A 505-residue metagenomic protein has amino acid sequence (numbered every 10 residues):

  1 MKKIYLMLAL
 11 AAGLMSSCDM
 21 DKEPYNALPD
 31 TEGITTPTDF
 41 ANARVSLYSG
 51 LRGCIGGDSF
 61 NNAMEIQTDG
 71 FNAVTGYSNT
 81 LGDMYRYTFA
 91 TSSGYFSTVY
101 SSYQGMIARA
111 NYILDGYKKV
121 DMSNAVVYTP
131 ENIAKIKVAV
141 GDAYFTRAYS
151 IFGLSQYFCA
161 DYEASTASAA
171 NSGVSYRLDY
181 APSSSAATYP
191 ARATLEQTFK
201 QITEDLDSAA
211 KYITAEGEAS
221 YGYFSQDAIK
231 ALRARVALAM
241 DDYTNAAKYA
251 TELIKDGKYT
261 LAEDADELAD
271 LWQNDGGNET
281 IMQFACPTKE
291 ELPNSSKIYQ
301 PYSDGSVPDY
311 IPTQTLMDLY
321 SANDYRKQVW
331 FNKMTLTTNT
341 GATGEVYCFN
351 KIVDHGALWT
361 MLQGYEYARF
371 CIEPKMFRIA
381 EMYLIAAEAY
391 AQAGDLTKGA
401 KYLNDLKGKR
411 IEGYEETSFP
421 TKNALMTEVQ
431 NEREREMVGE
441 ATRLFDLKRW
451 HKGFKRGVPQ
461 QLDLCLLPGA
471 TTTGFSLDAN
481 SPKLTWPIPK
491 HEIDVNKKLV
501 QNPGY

Functional and structural regions predicted by a protein language model:
K3-A9, G13-A41, I202, A234 (+1 more regions): Bacterial Sec-dependent N-terminal signal peptides
C18-G70, S306-V307, L316, Y320-S321 (+5 more regions): Membrane-proximal, proline-rich intrinsically disordered regions
P29-I34, S59-T75, V127-E131, F158-V174 (+2 more regions): Short, surface-exposed recognition loops and adjoining beta-strand edges that mediate ligand/DNA contacts, enriched
F40, R44, A193, Q197 (+9 more regions): Extended ligand-binding clefts on enzyme/binding-domain cores
L81-C159, A193, L206, A210-A215 (+3 more regions): Conserved, well-structured interaction surfaces
